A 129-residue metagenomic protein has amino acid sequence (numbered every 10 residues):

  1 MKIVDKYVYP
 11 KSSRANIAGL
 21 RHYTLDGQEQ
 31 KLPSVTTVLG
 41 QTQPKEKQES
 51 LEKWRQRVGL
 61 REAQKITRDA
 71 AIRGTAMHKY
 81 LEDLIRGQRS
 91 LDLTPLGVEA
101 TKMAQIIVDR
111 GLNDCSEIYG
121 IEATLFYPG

Functional and structural regions predicted by a protein language model:
M1-A76: Charged, glycine-rich intrinsically disordered N-terminal tails and low-complexity linkers that flank
K2-V8, I66-G129: Catalytic cores of nuclease domains that cleave nucleic-acid phosphodiester backbones
